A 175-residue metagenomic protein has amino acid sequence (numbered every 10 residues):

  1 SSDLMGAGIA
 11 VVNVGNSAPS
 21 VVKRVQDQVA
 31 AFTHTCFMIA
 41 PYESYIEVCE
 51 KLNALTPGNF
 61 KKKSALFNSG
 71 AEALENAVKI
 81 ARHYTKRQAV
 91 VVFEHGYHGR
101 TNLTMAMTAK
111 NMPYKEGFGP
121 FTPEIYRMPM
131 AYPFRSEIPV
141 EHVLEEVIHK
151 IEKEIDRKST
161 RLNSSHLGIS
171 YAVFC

Functional and structural regions predicted by a protein language model:
S1, L162-C175: Single conserved hydrophobic/aromatic residue that forms the stacking wall/gate of nucleotide- or nucleobase-binding
D3-R87: Glycine-rich loop-to-alpha-helix module at the N-terminal edge of alpha/beta enzyme cores
G8, G96, S165: Short glycine-rich anion-binding loops that position phosphate/pyrophosphate groups of nucleotides and phosphorylated
V11-N16, I39-P41, G99, M107-A109 (+2 more regions): Generic structural "secondary-structure junction" signal
F37-M38, E43, P139, D156-S159 (+1 more regions): General structural signal for secondary-structure boundaries
I46-C49, R161, S165: Short, conserved phosphate-binding/catalytic loop or strand-edge motifs used in phosphoryl-/nucleotidyl-transfer
E50-R157: PLP-dependent aspartate aminotransferase-fold enzymes
